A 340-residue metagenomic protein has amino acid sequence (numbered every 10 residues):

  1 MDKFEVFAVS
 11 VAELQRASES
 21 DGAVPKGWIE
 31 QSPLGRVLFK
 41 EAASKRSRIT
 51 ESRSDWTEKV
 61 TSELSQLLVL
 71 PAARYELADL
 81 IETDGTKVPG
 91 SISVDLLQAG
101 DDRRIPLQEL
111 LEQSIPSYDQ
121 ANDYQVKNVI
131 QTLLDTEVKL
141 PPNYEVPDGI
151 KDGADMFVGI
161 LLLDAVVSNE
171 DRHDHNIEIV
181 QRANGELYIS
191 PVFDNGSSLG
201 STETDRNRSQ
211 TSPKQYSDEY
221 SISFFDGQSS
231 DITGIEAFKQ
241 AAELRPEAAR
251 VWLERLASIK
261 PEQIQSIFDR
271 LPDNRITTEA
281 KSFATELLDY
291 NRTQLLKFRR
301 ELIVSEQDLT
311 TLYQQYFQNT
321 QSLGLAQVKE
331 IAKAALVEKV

Functional and structural regions predicted by a protein language model:
M1-D119: Conserved ATP-binding subdomain of kinase catalytic cores across diverse folds
I29, F39, Y75, S93 (+4 more regions): Generic structural hydrophobic/aromatic packing signal, biased to beta-strands
R53, Q66, R182-V340: C-terminal catalytic region of ATP-dependent kinase domains
S54, E58, M156, E170-H173 (+1 more regions): Active-site-proximal structural scaffolding
K59-L67, D155-L163, E286, T293: A broad, structural surface signal
Y75-T83, H173-A183, V304: Short alpha-helical "patches" and their helix-cap loops
Q113-P141: Active-site-proximal helix-loop-helix substrate-binding element of RNase H-like nuclease domains
Q131-T204: Conserved kinase catalytic-core segment
